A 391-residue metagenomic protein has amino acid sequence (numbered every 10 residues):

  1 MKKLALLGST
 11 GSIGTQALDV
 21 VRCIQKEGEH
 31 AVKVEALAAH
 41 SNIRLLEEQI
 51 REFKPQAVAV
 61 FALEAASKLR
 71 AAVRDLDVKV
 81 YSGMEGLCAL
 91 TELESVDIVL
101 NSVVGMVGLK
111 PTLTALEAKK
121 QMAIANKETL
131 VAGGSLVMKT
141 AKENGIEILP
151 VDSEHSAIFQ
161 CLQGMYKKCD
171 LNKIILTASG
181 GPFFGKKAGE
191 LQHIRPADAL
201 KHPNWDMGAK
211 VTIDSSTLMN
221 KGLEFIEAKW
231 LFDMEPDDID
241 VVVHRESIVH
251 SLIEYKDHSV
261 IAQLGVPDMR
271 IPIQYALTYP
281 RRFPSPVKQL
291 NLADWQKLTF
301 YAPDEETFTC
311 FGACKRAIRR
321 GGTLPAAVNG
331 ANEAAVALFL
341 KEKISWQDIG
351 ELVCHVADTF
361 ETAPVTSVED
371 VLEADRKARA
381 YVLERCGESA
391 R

Functional and structural regions predicted by a protein language model:
M1-R391: Catalytic, metal-anchored helix/loop core of enzyme active sites in primary metabolism
